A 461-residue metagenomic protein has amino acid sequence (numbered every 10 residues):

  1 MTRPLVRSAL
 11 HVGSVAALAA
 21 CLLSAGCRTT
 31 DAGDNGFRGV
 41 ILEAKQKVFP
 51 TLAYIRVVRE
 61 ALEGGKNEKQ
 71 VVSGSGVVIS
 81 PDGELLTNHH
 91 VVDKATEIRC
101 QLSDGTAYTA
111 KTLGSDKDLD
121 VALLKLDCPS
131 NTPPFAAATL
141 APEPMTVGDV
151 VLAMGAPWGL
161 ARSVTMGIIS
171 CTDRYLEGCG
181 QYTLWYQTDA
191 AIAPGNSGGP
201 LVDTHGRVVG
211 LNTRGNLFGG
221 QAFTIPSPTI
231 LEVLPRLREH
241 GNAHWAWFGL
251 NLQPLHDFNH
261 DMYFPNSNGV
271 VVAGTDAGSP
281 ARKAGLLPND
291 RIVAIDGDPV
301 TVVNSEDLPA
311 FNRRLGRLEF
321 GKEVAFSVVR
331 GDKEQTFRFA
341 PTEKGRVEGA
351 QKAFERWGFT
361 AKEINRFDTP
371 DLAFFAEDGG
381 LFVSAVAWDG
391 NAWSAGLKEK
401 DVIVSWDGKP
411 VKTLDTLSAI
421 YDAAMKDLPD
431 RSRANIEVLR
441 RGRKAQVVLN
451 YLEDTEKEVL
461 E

Functional and structural regions predicted by a protein language model:
T2-V15: Bacterial N-terminal signal peptides that target proteins for export
V12-A25: Bacterial N-terminal signal peptides
C27-S75, E84, E97, T146-V151 (+3 more regions): N-terminal activation segment of mature serine protease catalytic domains
R28-N35, E60-A61, V78-R162, P194 (+4 more regions): Conserved active-site neighborhood of the chymotrypsin/trypsin-like protease fold
R28-T30, E43, K111, K125 (+1 more regions): C-terminal recognition in membrane/secretory proteostasis and scaffolding
V40, V91, F135-E143, V147-T183 (+3 more regions): Flexible, gly/ser-rich surface segments that form the specificity/activation loops bordering the active-site cleft
T51, I55, K69, D127-T139 (+5 more regions): Active-site region of chymotrypsin-like
K94-T112, T146-L152, A161-Y175, P228-V233 (+5 more regions): Beta-strand/loop subdomains of soluble extracytoplasmic proteins
